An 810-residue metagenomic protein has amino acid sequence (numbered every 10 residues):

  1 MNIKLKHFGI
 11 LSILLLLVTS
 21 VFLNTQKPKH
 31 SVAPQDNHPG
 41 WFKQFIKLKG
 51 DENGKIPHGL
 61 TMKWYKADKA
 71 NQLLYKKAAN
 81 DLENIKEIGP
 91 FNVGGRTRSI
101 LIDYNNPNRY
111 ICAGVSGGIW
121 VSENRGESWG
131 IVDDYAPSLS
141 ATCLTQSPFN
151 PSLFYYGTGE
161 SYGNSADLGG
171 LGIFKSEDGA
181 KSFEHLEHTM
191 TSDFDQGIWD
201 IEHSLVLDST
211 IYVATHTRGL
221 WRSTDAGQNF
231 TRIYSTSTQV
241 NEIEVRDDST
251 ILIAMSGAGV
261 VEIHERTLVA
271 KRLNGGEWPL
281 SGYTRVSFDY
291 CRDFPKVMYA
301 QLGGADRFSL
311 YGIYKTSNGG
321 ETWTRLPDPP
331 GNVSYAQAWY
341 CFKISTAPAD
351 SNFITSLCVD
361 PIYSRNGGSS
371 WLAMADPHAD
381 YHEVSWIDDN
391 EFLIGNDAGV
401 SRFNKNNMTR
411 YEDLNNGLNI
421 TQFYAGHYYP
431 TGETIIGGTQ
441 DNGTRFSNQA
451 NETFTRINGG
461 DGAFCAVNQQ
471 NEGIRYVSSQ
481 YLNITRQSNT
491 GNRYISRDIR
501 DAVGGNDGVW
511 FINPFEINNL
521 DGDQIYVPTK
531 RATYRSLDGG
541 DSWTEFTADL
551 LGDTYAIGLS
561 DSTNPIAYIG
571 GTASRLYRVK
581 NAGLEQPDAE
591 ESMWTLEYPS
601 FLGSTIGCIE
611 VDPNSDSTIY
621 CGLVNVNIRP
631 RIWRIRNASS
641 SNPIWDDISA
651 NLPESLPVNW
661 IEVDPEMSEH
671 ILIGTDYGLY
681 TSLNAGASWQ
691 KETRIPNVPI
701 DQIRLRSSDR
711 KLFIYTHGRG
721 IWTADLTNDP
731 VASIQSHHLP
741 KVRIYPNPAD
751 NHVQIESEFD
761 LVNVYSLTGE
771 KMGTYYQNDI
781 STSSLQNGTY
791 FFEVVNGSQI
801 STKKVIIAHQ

Functional and structural regions predicted by a protein language model:
M1-I13: N-terminal Sec-pathway targeting helices
N2-K4, A466, V794, S801-T802: Generic N-terminal leader/processing signal
L14-L15, N778: Short, linear, compositionally biased motifs with a strong N-terminal bias
L15-N24: Hydrophobic alpha-helical membrane-insertion segments, chiefly the h-region of N-terminal signal peptides
Q26-N728: Beta-propeller blade termini and top-face loops
L726-P740: Low-complexity, Pro/Thr/Ser/Gly/Ala-rich linker/spacer regions in secreted, extracellular modular proteins
H737-Y745, A749-Q810: C-terminal outer-membrane/trafficking sorting elements
